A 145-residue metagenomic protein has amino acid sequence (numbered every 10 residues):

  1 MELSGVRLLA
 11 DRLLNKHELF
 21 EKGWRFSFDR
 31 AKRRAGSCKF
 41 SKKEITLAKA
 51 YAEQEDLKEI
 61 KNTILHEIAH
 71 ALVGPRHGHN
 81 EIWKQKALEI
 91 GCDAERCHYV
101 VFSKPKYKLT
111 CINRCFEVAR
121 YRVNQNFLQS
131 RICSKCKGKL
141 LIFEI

Functional and structural regions predicted by a protein language model:
M1-N62, A71-I145: Active-site-proximal or metal-binding-adjacent scaffold patches in catalytic folds
E67: Walker B catalytic acidic pair
